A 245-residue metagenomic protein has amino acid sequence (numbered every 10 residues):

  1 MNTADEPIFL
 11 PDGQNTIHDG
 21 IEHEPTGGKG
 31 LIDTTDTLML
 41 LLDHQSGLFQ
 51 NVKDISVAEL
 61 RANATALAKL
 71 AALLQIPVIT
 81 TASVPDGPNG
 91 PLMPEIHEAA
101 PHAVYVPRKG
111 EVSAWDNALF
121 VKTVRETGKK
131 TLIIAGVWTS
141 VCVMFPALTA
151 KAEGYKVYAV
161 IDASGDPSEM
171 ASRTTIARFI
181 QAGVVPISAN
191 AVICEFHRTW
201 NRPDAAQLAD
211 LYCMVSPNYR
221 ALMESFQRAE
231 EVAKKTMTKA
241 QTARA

Functional and structural regions predicted by a protein language model:
N2-G110, E126, K156, R173-A177 (+2 more regions): Active-site acidic carboxylates
S83-V84, E111, D162-G165, A191-V192: Short, ordered loop/turn segments at secondary-structure junctions
V84-G87, E111-A114, T139-V143, S168: Acidic, metal-coordinating catalytic cores used for nucleic-acid/nucleotide bond scission and strand-transfer chemistry
N89-I96, F120-V121, P146-L148: Distinct, well-ordered alpha-helical segments
K109-K122: Short phosphate-binding loop-to-helix
V112-A114, E126, A150: Long, charged low-complexity segments
V124-K130: Glycine-rich phosphate-binding loop signature in dinucleotide/nucleotide-binding domains
T131-A189: A contiguous pocket-lining binding segment that forms or flanks enzyme active sites
